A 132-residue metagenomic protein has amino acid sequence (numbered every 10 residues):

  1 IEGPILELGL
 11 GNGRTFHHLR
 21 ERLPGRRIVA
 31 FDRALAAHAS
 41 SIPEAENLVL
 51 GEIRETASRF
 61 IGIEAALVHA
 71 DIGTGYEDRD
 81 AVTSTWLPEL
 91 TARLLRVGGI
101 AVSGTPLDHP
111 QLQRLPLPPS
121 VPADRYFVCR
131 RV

Functional and structural regions predicted by a protein language model:
I1-R59: SAM cofactor-binding core of SAM-dependent methyltransferases, primarily the Rossmann-like beta-alpha-beta module
P24, G62, L95-R96: Short conserved AdoMet
S40-S41, F60-I61, D80, Q113-R114: Short, well-ordered secondary-structure micro-motifs
R59-L67: A short acidic, Gly/Pro-enriched loop at the edge of an enzyme's catalytic core that lines a small-molecule cofactor
H69-D71: A conserved beta-strand element that flanks and buttresses the S-adenosyl-L-methionine
T74, D78-V132: C-terminal substrate-binding/active-site "lid" region of AdoMet-derived donor-dependent transferases
